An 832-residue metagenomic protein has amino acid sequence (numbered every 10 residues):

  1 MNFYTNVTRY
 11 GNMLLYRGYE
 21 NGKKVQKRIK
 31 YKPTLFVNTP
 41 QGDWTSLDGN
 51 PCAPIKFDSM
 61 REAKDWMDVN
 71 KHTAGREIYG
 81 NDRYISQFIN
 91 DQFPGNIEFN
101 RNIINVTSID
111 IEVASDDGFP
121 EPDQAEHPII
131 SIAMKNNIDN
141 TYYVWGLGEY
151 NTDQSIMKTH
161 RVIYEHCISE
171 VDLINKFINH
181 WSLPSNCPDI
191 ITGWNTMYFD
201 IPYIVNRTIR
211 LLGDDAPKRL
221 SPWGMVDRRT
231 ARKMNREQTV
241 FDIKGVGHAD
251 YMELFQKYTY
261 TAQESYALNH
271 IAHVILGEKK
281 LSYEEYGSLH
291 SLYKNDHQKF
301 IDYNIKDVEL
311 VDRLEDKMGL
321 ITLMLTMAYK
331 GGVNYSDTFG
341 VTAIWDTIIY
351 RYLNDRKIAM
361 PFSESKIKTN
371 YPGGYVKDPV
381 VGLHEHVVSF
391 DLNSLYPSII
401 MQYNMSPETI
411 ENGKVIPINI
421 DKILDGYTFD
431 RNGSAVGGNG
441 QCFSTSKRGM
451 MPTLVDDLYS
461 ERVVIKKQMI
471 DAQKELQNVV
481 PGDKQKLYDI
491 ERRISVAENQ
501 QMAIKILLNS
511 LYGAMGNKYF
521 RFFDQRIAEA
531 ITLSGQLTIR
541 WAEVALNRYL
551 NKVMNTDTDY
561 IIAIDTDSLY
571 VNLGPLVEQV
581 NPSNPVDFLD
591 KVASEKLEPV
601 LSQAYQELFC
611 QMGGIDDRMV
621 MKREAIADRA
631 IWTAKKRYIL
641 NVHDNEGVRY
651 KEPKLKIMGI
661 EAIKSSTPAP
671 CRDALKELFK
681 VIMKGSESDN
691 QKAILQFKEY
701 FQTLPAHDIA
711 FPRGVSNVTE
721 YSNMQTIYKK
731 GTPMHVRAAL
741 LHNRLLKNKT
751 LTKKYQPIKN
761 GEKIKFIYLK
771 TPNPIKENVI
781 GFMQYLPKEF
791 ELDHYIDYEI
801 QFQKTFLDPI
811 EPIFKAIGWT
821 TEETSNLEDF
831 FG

Functional and structural regions predicted by a protein language model:
M1-S185, I305-Y329, S336-G373, V380-G382 (+3 more regions): DnaQ-like (DEDDh/DEDDy) 3′-5′ exonuclease domain used for proofreading and 3′-end trimming on nucleic acids
Y142-V144, N151-S155, R161-Y164, I168 (+3 more regions): Active-site-proximal helix-loop-helix substrate-binding element of RNase H-like nuclease domains
F177-Y203: Proline-aspartate-enriched helix->loop->beta-strand connector
Q238-F241, P361-R521, A634-I663: Catalytic nucleotidyl-transfer cores of nucleotide-processing enzymes
K280, I539-T566: Active-site palm subdomain of RNA-directed nucleic acid polymerases
G287-P407, G413, K484-W541, A545 (+5 more regions): Common nucleic-acid-contacting/processivity interface regions adjacent to the catalytic cores of nucleic-acid enzymes
L569-K596: Catalytic palm subdomain of template-directed nucleic-acid polymerases, centered on the conserved carboxylate motif
S594, E598-G832: C-terminal, non-catalytic extensions of nucleic-acid polymerases
